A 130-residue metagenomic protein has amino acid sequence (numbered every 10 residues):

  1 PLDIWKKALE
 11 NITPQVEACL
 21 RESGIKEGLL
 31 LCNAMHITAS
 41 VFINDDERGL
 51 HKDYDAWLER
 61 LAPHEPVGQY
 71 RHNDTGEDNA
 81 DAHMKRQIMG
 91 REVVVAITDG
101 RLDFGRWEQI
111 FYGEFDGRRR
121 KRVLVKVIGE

Functional and structural regions predicted by a protein language model:
P1-E130: Active-site histidine-anchored catalytic micro-motif
